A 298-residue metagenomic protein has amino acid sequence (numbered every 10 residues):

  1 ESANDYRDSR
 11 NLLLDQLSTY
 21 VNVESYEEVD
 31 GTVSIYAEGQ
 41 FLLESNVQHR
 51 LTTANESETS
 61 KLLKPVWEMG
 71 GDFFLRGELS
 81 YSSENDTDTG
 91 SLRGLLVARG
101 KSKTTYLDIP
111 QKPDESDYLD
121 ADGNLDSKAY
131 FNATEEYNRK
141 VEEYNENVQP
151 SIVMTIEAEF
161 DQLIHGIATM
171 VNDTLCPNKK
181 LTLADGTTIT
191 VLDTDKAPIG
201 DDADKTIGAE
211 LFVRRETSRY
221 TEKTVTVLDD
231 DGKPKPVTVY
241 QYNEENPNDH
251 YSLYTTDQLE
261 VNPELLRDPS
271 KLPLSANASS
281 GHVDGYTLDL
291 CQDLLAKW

Functional and structural regions predicted by a protein language model:
E1-W298: Structural signature of extracellular appendage/secretion-system components
